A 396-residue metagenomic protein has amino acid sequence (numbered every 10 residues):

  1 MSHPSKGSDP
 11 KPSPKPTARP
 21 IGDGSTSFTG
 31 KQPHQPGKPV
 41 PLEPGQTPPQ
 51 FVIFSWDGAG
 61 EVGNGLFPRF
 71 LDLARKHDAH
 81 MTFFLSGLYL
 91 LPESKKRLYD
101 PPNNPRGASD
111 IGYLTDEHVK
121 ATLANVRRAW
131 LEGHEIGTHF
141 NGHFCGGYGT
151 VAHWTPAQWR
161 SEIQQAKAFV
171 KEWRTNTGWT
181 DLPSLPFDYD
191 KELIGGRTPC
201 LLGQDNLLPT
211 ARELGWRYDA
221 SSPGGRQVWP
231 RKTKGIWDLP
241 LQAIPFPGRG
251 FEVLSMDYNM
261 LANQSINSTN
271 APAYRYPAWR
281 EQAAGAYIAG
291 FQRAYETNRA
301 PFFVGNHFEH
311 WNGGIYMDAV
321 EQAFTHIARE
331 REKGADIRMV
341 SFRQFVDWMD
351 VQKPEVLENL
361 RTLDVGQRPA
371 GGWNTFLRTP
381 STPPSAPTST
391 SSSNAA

Functional and structural regions predicted by a protein language model:
M1-S2: Sec-dependent N-terminal signal peptides
S5-R19, T388-S392: Ser/Thr-rich, Proline-interspersed low-complexity disordered segments
P12-T29, D100-D116, L182-N298, K353-D364 (+1 more regions): Active-site-adjacent pocket scaffolds in enzyme catalytic domains
P20-E135, G142-G146, F169, N176-P209 (+6 more regions): Active-site beta->alpha N-cap acidic-glycine motif
S25-Q35, T82, Y218-P230, G285-A396: C-terminal domain-boundary segment and adjacent tail
L66-P68, T115-L123, W159-Q164, R280-A289 (+1 more regions): Well-ordered, non-membrane alpha-helical segments in soluble/globular domains
H134, T138-H139, L239-Q242: Aromatic- and acid-rich polysaccharide-binding/catalytic face of secreted or lumenal carbohydrate-active enzymes
G146-Q165: Active-site cleft segment of glycoside hydrolase catalytic domains centered on the general acid/base Glu
